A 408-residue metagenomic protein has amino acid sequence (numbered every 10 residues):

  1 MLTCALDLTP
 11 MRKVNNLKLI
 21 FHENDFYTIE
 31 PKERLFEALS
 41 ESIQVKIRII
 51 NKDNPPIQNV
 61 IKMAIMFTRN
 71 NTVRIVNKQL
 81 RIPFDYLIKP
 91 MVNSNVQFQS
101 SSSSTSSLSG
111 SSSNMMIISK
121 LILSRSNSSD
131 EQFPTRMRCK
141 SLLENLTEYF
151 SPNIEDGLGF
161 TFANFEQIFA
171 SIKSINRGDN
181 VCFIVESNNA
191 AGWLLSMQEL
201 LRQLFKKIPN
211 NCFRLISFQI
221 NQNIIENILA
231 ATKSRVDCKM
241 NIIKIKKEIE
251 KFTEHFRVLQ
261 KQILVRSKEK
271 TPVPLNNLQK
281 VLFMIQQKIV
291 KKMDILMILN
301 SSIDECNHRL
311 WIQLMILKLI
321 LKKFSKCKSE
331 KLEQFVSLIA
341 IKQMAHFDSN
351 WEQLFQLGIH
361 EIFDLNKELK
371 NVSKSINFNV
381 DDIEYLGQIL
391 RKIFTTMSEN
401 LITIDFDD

Functional and structural regions predicted by a protein language model:
M1-D408: Large eukaryotic, non-enzymatic subunits of multiprotein complexes that serve as scaffolds/tethers, characterized by
